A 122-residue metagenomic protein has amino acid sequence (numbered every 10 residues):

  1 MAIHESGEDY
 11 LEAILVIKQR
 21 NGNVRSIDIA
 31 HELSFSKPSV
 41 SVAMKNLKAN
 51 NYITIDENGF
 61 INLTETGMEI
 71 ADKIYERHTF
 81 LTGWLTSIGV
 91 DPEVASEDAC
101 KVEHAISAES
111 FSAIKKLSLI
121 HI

Functional and structural regions predicted by a protein language model:
A2-F35: N-terminal helix-turn-helix DNA-binding core of bacterial DNA-binding proteins
H4, L63-T64, S107: Residue-level signal for threonine
A13, A43-N46, Y52, T66 (+3 more regions): Residue-level recognition of specific faces of alpha-helices
R20-G22, E76, S87: Helix-turn-helix/winged-helix DNA-binding modules
S26-E57: Canonical helix-turn-helix DNA-binding module
G59-R77: Basic, amphipathic "hinge/linker" alpha-helix immediately C-terminal to the N-terminal HTH DNA-binding motif
T79-S118: Amphipathic alpha-helical dimerization/coiled-coil segments that flank or bridge DNA-binding/regulatory modules
I120-I122: Conserved small/polar residues in nucleotide/adenosyl-binding loops
